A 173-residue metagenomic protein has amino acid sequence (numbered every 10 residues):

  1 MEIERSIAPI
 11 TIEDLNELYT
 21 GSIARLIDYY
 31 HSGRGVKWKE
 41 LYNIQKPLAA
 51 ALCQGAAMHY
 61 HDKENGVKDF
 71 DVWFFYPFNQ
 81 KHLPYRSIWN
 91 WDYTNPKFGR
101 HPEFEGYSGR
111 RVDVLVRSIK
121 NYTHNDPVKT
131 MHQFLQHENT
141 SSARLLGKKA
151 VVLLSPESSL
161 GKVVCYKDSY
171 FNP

Functional and structural regions predicted by a protein language model:
M1-V36, E64-N65, K81-P84, T140-K149 (+3 more regions): N-terminal regions immediately upstream of nucleotidyltransferase
R25-D28, N43-A51, S87-D92: Short linear motifs at secondary-structure transitions and domain/linker junctions
D28, K39, A50-L52, D71-F74 (+7 more regions): Generic low-polarity alpha-helical segments
H31-F70, F75-Q80: Active-site nucleotide-donor binding segment shared across nucleotidyl transfer reactions
Y42, P77, Y93-N95, E138 (+1 more regions): Short, isolated positions within intrinsically disordered regulatory regions of eukaryotic proteins
Y42-K46, Y107, S159: Short, solvent-exposed loop/turn segments that connect beta-strands within catalytic domains and beta-strand-rich
F78-N90: Short, conserved charged micro-motifs
I88-L145, V151-L153: Conserved catalytic core of two-metal-ion nucleotidyltransferases
